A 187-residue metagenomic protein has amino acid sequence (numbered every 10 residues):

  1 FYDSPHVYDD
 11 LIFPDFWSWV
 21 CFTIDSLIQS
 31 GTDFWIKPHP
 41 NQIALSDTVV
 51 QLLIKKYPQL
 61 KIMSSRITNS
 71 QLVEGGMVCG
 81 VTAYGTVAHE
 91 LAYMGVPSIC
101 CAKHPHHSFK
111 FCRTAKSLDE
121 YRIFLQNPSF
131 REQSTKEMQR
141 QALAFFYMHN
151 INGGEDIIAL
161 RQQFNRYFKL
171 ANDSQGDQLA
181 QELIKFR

Functional and structural regions predicted by a protein language model:
F1-H6, N41-T48, N69-L72, A88-E90 (+2 more regions): Flexible loop/turn segments at secondary-structure boundaries
F1-L52: Conserved catalytic-core segment of nucleotide-activated headgroup transferases in glycan assembly
V50-S64: Nucleotide-activated donor-binding/catalytic signature segment of Leloir-type glycosyltransferases, i.e., the conserved
K61-S65, C112-F124: Short acidic-hydrophobic, aromatic-tinged amphipathic segments that line or gate anion-handling sites
R66-R113: A donor-sugar binding/catalytic signature common to diverse glycosyltransferases and related nucleotide-sugar
L118-R187: C-terminal amphipathic helix plus adjacent low-complexity, charged tail appended to glycosyltransferase catalytic
